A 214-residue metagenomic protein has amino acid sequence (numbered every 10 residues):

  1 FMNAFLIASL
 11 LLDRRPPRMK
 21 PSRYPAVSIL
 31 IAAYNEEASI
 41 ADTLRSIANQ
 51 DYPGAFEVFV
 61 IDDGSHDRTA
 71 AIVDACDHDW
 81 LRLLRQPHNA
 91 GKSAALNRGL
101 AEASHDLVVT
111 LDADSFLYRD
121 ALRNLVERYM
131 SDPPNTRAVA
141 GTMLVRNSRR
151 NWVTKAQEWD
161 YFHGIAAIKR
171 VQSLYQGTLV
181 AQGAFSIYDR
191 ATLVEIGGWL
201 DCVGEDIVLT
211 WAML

Functional and structural regions predicted by a protein language model:
F1-R23: N-terminal membrane-anchoring/stem segments of glycan-assembly enzymes
M2, S93-A95, R119-V203: Long helical/loop segments within the catalytic core of UDP-sugar-dependent glycosyltransferases, especially the large
P25-S28, E57, V208: Cell-envelope/extracellular polymer assembly enzymes that use nucleotide-activated donors
S39-D42, D67-A75, D120: Acidic helix N-cap motif at the loop->helix transition within catalytic regions of sugar-transfer enzymes
R45-A55: Short, acidic, metal-binding catalytic loop of nucleotide-sugar glycosyltransferases
D62-A71, H88: A conserved acidic beta->alpha catalytic loop
V108: Short aromatic/hydrophobic "clamp" motif used to bind/position activated sugar donors
D112-F116: The conserved acidic donor/metal-binding loop of glycosyltransferases
